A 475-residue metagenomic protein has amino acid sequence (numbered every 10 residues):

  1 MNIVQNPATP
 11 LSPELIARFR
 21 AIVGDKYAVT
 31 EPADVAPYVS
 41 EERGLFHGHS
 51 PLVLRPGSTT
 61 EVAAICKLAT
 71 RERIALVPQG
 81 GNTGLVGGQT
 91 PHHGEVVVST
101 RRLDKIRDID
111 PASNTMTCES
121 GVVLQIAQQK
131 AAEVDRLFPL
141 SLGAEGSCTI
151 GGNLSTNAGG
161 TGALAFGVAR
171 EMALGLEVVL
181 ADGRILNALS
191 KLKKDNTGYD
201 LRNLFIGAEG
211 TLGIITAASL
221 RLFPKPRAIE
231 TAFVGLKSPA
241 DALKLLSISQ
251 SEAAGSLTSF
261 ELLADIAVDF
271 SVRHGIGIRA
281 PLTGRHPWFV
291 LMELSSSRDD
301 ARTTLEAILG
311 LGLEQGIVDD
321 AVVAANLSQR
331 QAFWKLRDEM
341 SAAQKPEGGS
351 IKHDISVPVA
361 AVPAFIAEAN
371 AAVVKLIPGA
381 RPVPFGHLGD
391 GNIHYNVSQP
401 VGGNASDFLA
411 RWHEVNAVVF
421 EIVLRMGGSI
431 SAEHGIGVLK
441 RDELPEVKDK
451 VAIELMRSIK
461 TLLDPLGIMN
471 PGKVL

Functional and structural regions predicted by a protein language model:
M1-L475: Noncatalytic alpha-helical scaffold of FAD-dependent oxidoreductases
